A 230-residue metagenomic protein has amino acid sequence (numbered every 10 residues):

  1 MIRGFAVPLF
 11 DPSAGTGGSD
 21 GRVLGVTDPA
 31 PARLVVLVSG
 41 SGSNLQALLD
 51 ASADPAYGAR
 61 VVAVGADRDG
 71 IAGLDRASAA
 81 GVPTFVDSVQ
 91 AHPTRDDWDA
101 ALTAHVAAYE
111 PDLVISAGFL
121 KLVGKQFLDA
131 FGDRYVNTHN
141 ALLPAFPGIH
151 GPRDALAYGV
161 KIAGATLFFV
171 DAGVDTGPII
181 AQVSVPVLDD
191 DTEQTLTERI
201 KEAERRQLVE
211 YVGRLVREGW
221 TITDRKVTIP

Functional and structural regions predicted by a protein language model:
I2-A72: N-terminal Rossmann-like dinucleotide-binding module
L34, S43, P55-V61, G65-E110: N-terminal glycine-/serine-/threonine-rich beta1-alpha1-beta2 phosphate-ribose binding loop of Rossmann-like
V36-L37, A66, D112, S116 (+1 more regions): Conserved SAM-binding loop
V38, R95, D99, T197-K201 (+1 more regions): Amphipathic, non-transmembrane alpha-helical scaffold segments
L45-L48, G73, A77, F127 (+1 more regions): Hydrophobic packing residues within well-ordered alpha-helices of enzyme cores
A51, A117-K226: Donor/substrate-binding cores of folate-linked one-carbon enzymes
D96, A100-Y109, L113-Q126, A130: Beta-loop-alpha module in the N-terminal Rossmann-like domain of NAD(P)-dependent dehydrogenases, especially those
